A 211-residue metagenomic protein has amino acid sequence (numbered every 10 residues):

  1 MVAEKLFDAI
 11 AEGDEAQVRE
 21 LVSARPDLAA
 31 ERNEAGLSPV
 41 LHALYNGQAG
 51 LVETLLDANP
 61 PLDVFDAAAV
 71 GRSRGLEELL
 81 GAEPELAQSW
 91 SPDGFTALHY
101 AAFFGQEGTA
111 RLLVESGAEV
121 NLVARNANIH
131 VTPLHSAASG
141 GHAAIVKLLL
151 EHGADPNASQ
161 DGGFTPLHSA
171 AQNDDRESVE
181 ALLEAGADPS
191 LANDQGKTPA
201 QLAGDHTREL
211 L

Functional and structural regions predicted by a protein language model:
M1-K5, E53-D66, A82, H152 (+2 more regions): Ankyrin-repeat-protein effector appendages
M1-R32, G71-W90: N-terminal segments that cap or nucleate solenoid repeat domains
V2-L6, R32-S38, P61-D66, W90-A97 (+3 more regions): Ankyrin-repeat boundary/"N-cap" motif
D8-G13, H42-Q48, D66-R72, Y100-Q106 (+3 more regions): Ankyrin repeat A-helix N-terminal signature
E15-V22, Q48-L56, R72-L80, Q106-V114 (+3 more regions): Ankyrin repeat structural motif
L28-A29, L62, L86-A87, V120 (+2 more regions): Ankyrin-repeat inter-repeat connecting loop/turn
L122-E151: Alpha-helical adaptor scaffolds
E151-Q195: Ankyrin-repeat and related helical/solenoid repeat scaffolds used for protein-protein interactions
